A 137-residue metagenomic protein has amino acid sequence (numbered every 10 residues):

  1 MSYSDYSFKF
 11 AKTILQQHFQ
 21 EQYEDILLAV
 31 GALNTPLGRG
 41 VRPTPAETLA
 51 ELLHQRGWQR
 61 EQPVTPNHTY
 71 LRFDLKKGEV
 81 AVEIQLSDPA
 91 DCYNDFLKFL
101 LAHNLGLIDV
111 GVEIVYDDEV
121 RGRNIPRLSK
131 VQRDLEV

Functional and structural regions predicted by a protein language model:
S2-N67: Acidic-basic catalytic patches of nuclease active cores, encompassing PD-(D/E)XK and other metal-cofactor nuclease
R42-P45, Y70-K76, Y116-D118: A broad, low-specificity signal for short, low-complexity segments enriched in glycine/proline and polar/charged
R56-P63, K76-C92: Acidic/glycine-enriched edge-of-secondary-structure segments
L71-A81, G106-L107: Active-site beta-strand-loop-beta-strand hairpin of nuclease catalytic cores that positions key catalytic residues
L86-V137: Catalytic cores of nucleic-acid endonucleases
